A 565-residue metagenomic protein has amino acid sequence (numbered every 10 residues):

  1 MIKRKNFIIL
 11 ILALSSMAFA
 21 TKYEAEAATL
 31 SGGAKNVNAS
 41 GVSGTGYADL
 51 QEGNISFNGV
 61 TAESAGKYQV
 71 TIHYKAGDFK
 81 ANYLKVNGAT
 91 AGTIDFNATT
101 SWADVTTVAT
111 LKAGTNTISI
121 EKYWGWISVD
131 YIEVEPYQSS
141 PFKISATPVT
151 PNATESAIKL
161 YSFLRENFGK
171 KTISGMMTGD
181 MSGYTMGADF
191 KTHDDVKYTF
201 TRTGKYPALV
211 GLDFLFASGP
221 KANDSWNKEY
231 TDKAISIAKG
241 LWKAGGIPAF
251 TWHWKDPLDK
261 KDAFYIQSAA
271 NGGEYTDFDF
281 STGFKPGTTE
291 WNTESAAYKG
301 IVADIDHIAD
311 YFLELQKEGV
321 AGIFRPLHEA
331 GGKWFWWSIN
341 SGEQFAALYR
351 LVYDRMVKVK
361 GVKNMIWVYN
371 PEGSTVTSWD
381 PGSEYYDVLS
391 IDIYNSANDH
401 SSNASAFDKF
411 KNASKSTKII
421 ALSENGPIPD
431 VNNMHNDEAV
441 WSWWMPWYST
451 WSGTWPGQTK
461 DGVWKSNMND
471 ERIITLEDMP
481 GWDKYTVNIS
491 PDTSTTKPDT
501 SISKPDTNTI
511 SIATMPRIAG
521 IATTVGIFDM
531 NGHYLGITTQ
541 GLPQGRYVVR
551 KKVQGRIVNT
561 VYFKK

Functional and structural regions predicted by a protein language model:
T21-F168, T507: Extracytoplasmic
E135-L215, P220-T231, V431-N433, D483-D492: N-terminal module-boundary/linker segments of secreted carbohydrate-active enzymes
M176, R325-L327, Y349, Y353-T375 (+1 more regions): Aromatic-lined carbohydrate-recognition surfaces of secreted/lumenal glycan-active proteins
M177, K418-D492: Substrate-binding cleft of secreted/luminal carbohydrate-active enzymes
F190-T199, D232-I235, H307-Y311, N370-P381 (+2 more regions): Alpha-helical scaffolding within the catalytic cores of extracellular/periplasmic polymer-degrading hydrolases
L212, V376-D399, W447: Aromatic- and acid-rich polysaccharide-binding/catalytic face of secreted or lumenal carbohydrate-active enzymes
L215, G219-L351, K358, V362: Substrate-binding cleft of extracellular glycoside hydrolase catalytic domains
K504-K565: C-terminal outer-membrane/trafficking sorting elements
